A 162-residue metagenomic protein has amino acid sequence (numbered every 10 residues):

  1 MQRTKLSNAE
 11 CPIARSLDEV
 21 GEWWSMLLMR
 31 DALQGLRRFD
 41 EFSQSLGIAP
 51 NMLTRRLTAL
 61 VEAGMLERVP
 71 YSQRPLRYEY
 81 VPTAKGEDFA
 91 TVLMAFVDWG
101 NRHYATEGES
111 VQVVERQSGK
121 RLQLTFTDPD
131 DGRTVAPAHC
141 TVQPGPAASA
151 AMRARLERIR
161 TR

Functional and structural regions predicted by a protein language model:
M1-V20, A154-T161: N-terminal leader segment of winged-helix/HTH proteins
C11-M52: N-terminal helix-turn-helix DNA-binding core of bacterial DNA-binding proteins
S16, M26, A63, V92-H103: Alpha-helical linker/hinge and terminal dimerization helices associated with HTH transcriptional regulators
G21, S72-A95: Basic, amphipathic "hinge/linker" alpha-helix immediately C-terminal to the N-terminal HTH DNA-binding motif
Q44, T58, E62: Residue-level detection of the helix-turn-helix DNA-binding "recognition helix"
R55: DNA-binding alpha-helical recognition surfaces that contact promoter or target DNA
V61-R77: Beta-hairpin "wing" of winged helix-turn-helix
M94-A95, N101-R162: C-terminal regulatory/oligomerization modules of transcriptional regulators
